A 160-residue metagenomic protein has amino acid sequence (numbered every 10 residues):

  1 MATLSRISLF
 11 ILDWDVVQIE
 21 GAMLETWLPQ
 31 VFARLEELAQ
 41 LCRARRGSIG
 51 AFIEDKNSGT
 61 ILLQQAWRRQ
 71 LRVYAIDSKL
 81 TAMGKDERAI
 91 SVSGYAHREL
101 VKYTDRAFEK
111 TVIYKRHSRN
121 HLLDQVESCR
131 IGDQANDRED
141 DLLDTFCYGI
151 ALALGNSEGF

Functional and structural regions predicted by a protein language model:
A2-I131: Mg2+-dependent endonuclease catalytic cores in nucleic-acid-processing enzymes, primarily RNase H-like
I131-F160: Charge-patterned, long linear interaction tracts outside catalytic cores
